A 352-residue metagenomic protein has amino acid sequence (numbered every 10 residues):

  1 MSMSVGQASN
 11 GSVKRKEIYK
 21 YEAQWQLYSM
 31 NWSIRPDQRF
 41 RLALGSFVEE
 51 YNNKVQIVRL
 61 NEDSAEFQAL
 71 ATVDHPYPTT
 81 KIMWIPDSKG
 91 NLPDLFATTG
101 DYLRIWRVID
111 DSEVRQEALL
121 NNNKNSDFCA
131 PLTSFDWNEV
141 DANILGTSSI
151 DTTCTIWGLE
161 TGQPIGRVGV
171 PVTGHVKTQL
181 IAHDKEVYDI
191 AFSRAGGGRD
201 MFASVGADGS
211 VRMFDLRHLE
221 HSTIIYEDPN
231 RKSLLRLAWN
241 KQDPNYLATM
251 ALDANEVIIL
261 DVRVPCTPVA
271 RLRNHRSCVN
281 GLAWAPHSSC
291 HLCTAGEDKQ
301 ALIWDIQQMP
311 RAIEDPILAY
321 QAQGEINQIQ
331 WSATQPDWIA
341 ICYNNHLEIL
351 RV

Functional and structural regions predicted by a protein language model:
S2-Y21, S33-D74, W106-A118: Beta-propeller domains
Y21-L27, V73-T79, L120-L132, V170-G174 (+5 more regions): WD40/WD-repeat beta-propeller blade N-cap
Y28, V48-Q56, T80, D101-R104 (+11 more regions): Short coil/turn segments within WD40 beta-propeller repeats
W32-R39, M83-L92, F135-A142, A191-R199 (+4 more regions): Loop/turn segments within WD40 beta-propeller blades
R41-V48, L95-G100, L145-S149, F202-G206 (+3 more regions): Conserved beta-strand element within WD40/beta-propeller blades
N61-D63, I109-D111, L159-G162, L216-L219 (+2 more regions): Short loop/turn segments that connect beta-strands within beta-propeller blades
F135-E139, N143-D228: Solenoidal tandem-repeat scaffolds enriched in leucines and small polar residues
T223-V352: Structured C-terminal portions of repeat-based eukaryotic scaffold domains
